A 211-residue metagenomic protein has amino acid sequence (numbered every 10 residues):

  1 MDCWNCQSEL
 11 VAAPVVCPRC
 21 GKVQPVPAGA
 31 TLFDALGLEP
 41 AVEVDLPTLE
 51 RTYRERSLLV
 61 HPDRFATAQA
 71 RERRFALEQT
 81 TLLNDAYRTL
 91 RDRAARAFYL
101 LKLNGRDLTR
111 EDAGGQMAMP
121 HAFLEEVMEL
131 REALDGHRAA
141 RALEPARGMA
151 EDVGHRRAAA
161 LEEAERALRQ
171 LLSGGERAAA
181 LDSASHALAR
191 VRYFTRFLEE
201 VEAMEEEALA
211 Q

Functional and structural regions predicted by a protein language model:
M1-Q211: C-terminal accessory/regulatory regions appended to core domains
